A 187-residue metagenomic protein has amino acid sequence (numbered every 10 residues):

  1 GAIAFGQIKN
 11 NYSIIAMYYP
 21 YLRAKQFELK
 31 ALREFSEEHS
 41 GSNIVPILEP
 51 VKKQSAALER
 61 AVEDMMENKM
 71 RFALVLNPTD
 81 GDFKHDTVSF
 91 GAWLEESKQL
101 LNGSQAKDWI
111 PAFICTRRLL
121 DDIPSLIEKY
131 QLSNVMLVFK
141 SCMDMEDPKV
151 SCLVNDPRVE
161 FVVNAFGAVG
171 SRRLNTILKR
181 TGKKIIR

Functional and structural regions predicted by a protein language model:
G1-I15: N-terminal amphipathic/basic-hydrophobic helices that include classical n-h-c signal peptides and signal-anchor
A16-S42, K52: N-terminal basic/disordered segments at the start of proteins
L32-E37, A56-K69: Histidine-anchored nucleotide/phosphate-binding helix
P46: Conserved, mostly hydrophobic/aromatic
P50-S55, P78-K84, T116-D122, C142-E146 (+1 more regions): Short acidic, S/G/P-rich loop/turn micro-motifs used as interaction or catalytic elements
D64-Q131: A broadly used, surface-exposed interaction patch
L120-N155, V159: Internal, conserved structured core segments that host functional sites
K149, V154-R187: Long, charge-rich C-terminal accessory regions
